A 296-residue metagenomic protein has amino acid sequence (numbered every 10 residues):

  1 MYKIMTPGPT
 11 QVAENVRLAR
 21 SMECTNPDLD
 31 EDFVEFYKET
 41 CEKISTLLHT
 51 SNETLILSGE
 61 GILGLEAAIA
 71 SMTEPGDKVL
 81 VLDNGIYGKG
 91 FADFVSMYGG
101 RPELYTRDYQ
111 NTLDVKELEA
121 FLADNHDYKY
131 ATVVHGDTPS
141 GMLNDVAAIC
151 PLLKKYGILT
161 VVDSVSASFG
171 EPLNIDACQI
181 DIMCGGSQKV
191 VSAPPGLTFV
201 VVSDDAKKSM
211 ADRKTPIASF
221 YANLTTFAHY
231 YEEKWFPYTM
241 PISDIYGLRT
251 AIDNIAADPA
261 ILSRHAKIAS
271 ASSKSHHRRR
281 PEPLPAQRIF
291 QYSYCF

Functional and structural regions predicted by a protein language model:
Y2-S58, I62: A glycine-/small-polar-enriched, mobile loop at the entrance of the PLP active site in fold-type I
Q11-V12, Q188-R264, S270: Active-site C-terminal subdomain of aminotransferase-like
E39-L47, I252-P283: Conserved PLP-dependent catalytic core of the aminotransferase class-I/II
S51-L80, N84, G88-A92: Conserved beta-loop-alpha segment that forms the PLP phosphate-binding cup at the N-terminus of a helix
T112-V165, F169, I182: Active-site phosphate-binding strand-loop segment of PLP-dependent enzymes
D176-Q188: Conserved active-site segment immediately N-terminal to the catalytic lysine that forms the internal aldimine
E282-F296: Conserved PLP-binding catalytic core of the aspartate aminotransferase-like
